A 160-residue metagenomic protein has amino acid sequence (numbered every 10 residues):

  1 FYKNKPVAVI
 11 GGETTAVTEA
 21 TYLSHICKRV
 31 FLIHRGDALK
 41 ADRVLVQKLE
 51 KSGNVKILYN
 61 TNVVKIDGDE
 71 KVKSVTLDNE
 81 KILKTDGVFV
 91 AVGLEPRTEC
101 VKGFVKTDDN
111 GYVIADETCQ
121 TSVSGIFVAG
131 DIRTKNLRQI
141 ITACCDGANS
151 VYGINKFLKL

Functional and structural regions predicted by a protein language model:
F1, V92-T142, D146-N149, G153-K156: FAD-site-proximal beta/loop scaffold in flavoenzymes
F1-A20, S24-I26, I114-D116: Glycine-rich dinucleotide-binding loop and its adjacent helix/turn
N4, T85-D86, V123: Active-site acidic short loop of glycosyltransferases
G12, R35, D131: Cofactor-binding loop segments of dinucleotide-utilizing enzymes, especially the Rossmann-like FAD- and NAD(P)+-binding
T14, K40, L137-R138: Residues at secondary-structure transition points
T15, N62, D146: Residue-level recognition of oxygen-bearing side chains
S24-D116, K156-L160: A Rossmann-like FAD-binding core segment of flavoenzymes
